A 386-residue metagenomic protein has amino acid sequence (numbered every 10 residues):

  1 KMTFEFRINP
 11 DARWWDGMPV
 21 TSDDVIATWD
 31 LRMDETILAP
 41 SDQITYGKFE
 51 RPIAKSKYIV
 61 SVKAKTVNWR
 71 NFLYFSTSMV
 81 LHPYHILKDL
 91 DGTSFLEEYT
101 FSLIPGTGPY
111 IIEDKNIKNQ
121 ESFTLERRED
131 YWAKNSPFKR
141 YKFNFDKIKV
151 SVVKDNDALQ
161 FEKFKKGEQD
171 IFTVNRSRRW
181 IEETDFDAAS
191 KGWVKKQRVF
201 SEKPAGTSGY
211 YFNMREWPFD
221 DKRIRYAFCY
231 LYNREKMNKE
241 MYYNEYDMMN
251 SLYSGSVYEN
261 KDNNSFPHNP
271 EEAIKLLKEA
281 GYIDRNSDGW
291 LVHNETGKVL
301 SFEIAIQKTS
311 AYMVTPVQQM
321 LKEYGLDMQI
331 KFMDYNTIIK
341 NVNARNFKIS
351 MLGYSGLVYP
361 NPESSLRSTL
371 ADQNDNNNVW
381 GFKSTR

Functional and structural regions predicted by a protein language model:
K1-L38, S61-K63, Q160-K163, P218: Aromatic- and charge-enriched surface segment that lines or borders ligand/interaction sites
T3-R7, V25-T28, V60-V62, G108-E113 (+4 more regions): Short, well-ordered beta-strand elements
E5-R7, D42-D91, E98, P109-N116: Surface-exposed binding/hinge segments that line and control ligand-binding clefts or catalytic entry sites
N9, E98, Y131-T184, Q318 (+2 more regions): Ligand-site clamp/hinge motif
R32, A39, E50-P52, E113-T124 (+5 more regions): Extracellular/periplasmic solute-recognition and catalytic clefts
T77-K147, D157-L159, N269-G281: Gly/Pro-rich hinge or "lid" segments in bacterial periplasmic/extracellular proteins
E113, T124-E126, P137, F219-Q319 (+2 more regions): Append "and occasionally in soluble cytosolic enzymes with long acidic Gly/Pro-rich linkers
V194-Q197, K203, K275, D327-I339 (+1 more regions): Extracytoplasmic/peripheral linker and loop segments enriched in polar/acidic and small residues with frequent Thr/Pro
